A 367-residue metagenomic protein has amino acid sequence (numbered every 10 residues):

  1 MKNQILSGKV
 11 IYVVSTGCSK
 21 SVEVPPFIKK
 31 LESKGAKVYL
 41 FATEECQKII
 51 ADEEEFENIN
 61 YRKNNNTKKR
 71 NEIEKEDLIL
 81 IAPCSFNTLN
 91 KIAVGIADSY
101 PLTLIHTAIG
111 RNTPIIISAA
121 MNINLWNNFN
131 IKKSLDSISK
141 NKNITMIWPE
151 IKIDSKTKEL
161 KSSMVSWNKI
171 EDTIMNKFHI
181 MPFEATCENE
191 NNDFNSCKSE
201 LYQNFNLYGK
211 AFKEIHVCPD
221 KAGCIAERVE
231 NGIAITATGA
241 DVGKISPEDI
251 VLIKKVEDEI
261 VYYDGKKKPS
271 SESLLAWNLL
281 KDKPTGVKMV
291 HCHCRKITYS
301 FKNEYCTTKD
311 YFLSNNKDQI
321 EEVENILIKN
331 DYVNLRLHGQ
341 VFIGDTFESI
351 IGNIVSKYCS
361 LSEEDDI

Functional and structural regions predicted by a protein language model:
M1-T173: A cross-family phosphate/adenosyl-ligand binding-site feature
N143-I144, N176-P182: N-terminal entry module detector
H179-I367: Glycine-rich flexible loops
